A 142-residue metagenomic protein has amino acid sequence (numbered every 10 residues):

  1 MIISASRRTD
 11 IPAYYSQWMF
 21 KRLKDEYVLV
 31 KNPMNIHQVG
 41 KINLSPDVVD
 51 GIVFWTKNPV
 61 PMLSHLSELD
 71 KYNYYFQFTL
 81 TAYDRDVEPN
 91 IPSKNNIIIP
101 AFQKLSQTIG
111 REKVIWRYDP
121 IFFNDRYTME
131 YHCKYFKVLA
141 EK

Functional and structural regions predicted by a protein language model:
M1-E88, I98, F102-R111: Conserved Radical SAM active-site core
L63-L66, V87-N90, N124-H132: A short acidic (Asp/Glu
I97-K142: Conserved C-terminal portion of the radical SAM core fold that forms the substrate/S-adenosylmethionine-binding
